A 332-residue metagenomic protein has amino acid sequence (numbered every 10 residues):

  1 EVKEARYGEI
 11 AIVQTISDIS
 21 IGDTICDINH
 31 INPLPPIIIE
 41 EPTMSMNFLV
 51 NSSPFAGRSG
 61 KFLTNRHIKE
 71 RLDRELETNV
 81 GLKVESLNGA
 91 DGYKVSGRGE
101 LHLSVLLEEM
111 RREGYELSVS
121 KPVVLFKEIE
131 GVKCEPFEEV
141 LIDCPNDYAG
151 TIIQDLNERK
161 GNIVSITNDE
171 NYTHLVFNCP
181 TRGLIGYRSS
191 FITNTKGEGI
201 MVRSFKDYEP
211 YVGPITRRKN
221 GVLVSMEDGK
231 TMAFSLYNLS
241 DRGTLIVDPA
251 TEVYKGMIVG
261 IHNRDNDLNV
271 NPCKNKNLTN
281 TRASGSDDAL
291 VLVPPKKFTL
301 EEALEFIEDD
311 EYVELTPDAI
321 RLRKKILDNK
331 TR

Functional and structural regions predicted by a protein language model:
E1-R332: Structural and coupling elements of P-loop NTPases
